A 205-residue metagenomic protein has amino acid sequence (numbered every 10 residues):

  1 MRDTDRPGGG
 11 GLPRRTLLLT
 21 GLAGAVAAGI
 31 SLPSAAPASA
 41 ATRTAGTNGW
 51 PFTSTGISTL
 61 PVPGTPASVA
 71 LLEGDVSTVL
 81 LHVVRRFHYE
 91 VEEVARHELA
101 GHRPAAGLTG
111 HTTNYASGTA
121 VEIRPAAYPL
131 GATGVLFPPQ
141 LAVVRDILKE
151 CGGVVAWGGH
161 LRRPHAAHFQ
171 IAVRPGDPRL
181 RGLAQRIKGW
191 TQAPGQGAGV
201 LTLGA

Functional and structural regions predicted by a protein language model:
M1-L12: N-terminal secretory signal peptides
P13-A28: N-terminal export leaders
L32-P51, T55, G204-A205: C-terminal segment of N-terminal export signals and the immediately downstream linker at the start of the mature
T44-Y89: Active-site acidic/histidine clusters and adjacent loop/turn architecture that either coordinate catalytic ions
G64-L71, A127-V135: Second-shell loop/turn segments in exported
E90-L99, V154-L161: Surface-exposed patches in mature extracellular/periplasmic domains of secreted proteins
V91, P104-A132: Mid-length scaffold segments of soluble, non-membrane domains
Y115-G118, L130-A205: Catalytic cores and adjacent binding grooves of peptidoglycan-active enzymes
